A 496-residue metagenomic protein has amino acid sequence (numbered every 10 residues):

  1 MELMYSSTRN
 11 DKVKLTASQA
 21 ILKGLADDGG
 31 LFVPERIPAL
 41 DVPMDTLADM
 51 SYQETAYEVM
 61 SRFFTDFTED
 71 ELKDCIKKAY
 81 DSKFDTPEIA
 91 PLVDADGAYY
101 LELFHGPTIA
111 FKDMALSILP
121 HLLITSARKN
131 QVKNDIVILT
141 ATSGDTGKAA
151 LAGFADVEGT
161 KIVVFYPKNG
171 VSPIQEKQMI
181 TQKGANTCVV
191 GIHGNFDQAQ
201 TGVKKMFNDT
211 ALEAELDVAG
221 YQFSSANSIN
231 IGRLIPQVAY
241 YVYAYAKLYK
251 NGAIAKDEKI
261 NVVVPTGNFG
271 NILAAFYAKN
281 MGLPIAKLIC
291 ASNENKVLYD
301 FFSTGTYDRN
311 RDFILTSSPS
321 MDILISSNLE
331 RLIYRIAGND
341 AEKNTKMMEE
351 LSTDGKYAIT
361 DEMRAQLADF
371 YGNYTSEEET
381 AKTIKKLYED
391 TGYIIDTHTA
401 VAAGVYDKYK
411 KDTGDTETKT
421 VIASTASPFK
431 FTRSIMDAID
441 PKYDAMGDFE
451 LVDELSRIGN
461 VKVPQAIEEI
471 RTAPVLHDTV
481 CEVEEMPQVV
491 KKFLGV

Functional and structural regions predicted by a protein language model:
M1-V496: PLP-dependent amino-acid enzyme catalytic core
